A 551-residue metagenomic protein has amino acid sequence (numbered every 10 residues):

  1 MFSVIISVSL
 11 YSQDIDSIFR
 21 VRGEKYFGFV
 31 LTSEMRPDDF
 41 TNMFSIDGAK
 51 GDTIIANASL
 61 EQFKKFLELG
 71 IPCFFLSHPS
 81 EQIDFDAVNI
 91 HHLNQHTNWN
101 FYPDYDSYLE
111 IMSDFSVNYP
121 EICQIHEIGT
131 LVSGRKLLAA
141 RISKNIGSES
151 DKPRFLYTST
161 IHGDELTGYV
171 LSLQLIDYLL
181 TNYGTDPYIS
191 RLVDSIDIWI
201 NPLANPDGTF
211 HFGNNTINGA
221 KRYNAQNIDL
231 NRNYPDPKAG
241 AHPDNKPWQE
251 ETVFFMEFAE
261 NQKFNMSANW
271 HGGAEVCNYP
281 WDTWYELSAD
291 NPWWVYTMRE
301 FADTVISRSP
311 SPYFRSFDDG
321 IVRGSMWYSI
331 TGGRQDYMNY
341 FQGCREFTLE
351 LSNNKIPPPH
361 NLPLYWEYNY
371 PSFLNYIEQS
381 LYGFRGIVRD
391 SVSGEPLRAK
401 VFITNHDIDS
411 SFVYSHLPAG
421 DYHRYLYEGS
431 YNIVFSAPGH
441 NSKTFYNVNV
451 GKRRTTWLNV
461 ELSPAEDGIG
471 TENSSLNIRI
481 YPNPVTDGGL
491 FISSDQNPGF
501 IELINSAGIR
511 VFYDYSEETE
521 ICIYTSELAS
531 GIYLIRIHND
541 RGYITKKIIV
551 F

Functional and structural regions predicted by a protein language model:
E149-R299, S307, S311, M338-Y340 (+1 more regions): Active-site/substrate-binding loop(s) of hydrolase catalytic cores
S267-A289, G320-E378: Active-site-adjacent mobile loop/cap segments within catalytic or ligand-binding domains
F384-S391, V460: A short, amphipathic beta-strand motif
E395-L397, I403-Y427: Short, acidic Ser/Thr/Gly-rich low-complexity loop/linker segments typical of extracellular and cell-surface proteins
Y422, E428-G439: A short, solvent-exposed beta-strand micro-motif common in secreted/extracellular proteins
P438-P464, I549-F551: Structured interaction patches on ligand/partner-binding surfaces of diverse proteins
E472-F551: C-terminal outer-membrane/trafficking sorting elements
